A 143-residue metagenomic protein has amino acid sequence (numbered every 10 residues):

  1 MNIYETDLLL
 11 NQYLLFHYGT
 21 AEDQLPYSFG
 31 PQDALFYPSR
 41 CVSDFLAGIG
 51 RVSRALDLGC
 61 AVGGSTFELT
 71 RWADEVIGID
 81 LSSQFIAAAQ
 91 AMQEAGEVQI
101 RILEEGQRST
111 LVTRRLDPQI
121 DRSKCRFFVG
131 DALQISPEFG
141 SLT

Functional and structural regions predicted by a protein language model:
M1-L25: N-terminal, positively charged/glycine-rich alpha-helical extensions of SAM-dependent methyltransferases
Q32-S53: Conserved alpha-helix/loop element of class I SAM-dependent methyltransferases that forms part of the SAM/SAH-binding
V52-A61: Conserved class I S-adenosyl-L-methionine
V62-W72: Conserved SAM-binding loop of SAM-dependent methyltransferases across substrates and taxa, primarily the Class I
S82: Conserved SAM/SAH-binding beta-strand->alpha-helix loop
I86-A87: Short alpha-helix immediately C-terminal to the canonical SAM-binding loop
A91-Q134: S-adenosyl-L-methionine
L133-T143: A short acidic, Gly/Pro-enriched loop at the edge of an enzyme's catalytic core that lines a small-molecule cofactor
